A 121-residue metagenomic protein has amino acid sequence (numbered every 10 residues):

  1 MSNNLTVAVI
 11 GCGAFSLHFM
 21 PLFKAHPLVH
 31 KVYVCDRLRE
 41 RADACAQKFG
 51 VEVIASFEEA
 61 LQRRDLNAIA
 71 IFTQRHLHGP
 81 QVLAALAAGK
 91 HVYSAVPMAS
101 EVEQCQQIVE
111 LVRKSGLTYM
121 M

Functional and structural regions predicted by a protein language model:
M1-F49: N-terminal Rossmann-like dinucleotide-binding module
I10, D36, F72-T73, M121: Conserved residues at beta->alpha junctions
P27-L28, A88, R113-L117: Short helix-capping segments at alpha-helix termini
V32, E52-I54, M120: General small-molecule cofactor/ligand-binding pocket signal
Y33, N67-A68, T118: Short, Asp-centered acidic motifs that coordinate Mg2+ and/or phosphate in catalytic or ligand-binding sites
V51-L111: Beta-loop-alpha module in the N-terminal Rossmann-like domain of NAD(P)-dependent dehydrogenases, especially those
Q107-M121: Rossmann-fold dehydrogenase core element
